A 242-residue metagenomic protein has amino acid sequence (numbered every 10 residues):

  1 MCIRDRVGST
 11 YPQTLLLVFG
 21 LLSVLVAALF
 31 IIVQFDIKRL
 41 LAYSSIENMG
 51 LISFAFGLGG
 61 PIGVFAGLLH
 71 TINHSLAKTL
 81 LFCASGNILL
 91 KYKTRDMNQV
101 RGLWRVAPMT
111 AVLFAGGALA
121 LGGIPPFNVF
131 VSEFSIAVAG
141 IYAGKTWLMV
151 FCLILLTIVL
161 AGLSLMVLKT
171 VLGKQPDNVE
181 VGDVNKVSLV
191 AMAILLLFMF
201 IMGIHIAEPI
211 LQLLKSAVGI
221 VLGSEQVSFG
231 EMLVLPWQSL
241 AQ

Functional and structural regions predicted by a protein language model:
R4-K169: Hydrophobic transmembrane alpha-helices and their helix-loop junctions in integral membrane proteins
A107-M109, L160-Q242: Cytoplasmic/organellar membrane-interface segments at the starts of transmembrane helices in multi-pass inner-membrane
